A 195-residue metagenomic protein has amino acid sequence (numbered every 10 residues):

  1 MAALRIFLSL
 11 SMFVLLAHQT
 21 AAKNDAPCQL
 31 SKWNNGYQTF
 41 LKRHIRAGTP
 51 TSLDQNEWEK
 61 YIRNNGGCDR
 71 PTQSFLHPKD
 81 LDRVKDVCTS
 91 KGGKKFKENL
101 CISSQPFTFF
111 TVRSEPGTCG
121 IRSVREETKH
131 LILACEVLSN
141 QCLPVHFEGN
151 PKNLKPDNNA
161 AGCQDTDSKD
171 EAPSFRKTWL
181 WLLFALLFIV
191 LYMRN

Functional and structural regions predicted by a protein language model:
A2-S103: N-terminal "domain-start" segment
C88-P144: Functional cores of ribonucleases/endoribonucleases
T128-I132, E136-S168: C-terminal partner/receptor-binding element of secreted or periplasmic proteins
Q164-L180: C-terminal GPI-anchoring signal of eukaryotic secretory precursors
L180-L187: Preference for well-ordered, secondary-structure-rich cores of eukaryotic proteins
L191-N195: C-terminal membrane-anchoring or membrane-association module
